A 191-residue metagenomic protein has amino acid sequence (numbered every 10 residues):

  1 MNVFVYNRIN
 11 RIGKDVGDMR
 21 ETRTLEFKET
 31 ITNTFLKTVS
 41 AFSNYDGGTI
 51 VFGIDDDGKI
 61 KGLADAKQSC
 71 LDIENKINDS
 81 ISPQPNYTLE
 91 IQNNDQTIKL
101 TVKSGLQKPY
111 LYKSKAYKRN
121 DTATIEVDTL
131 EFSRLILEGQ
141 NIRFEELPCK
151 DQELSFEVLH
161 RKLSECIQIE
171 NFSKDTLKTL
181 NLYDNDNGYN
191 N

Functional and structural regions predicted by a protein language model:
M1-I50, I54-A116, K150, S173 (+1 more regions): Polybasic/polar functional segments that serve as interface/processing modules
D121-N191: Active-site helix-to-loop segments that bind/position phosphate- or nucleotide-bearing substrates and donors across
